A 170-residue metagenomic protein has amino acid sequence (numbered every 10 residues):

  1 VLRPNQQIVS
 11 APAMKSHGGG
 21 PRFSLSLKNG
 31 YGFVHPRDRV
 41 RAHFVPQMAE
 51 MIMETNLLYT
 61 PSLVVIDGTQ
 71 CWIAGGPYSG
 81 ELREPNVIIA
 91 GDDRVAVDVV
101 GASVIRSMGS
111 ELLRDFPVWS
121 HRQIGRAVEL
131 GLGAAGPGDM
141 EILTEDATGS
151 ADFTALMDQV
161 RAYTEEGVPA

Functional and structural regions predicted by a protein language model:
V1-A170: Extended, low-polarity segments enriched in aliphatic/aromatic residues
